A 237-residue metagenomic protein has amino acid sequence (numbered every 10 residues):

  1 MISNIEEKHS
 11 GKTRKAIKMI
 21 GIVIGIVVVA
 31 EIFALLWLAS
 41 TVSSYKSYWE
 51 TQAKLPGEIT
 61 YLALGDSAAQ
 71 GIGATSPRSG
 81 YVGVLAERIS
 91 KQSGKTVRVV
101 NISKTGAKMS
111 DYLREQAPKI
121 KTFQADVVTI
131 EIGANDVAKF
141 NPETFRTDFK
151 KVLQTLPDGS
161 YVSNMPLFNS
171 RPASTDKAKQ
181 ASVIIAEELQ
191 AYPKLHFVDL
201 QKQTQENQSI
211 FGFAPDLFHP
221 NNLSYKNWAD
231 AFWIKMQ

Functional and structural regions predicted by a protein language model:
M1-L62, S90-Q92, T122-F123, S209 (+2 more regions): N-terminal secretory targeting modules
T60-L62, A68-T147: Conserved SGNH/GDSL esterase-like catalytic core that processes O-acyl groups on lipids and polysaccharides
R98, G159, K194-H196: Conserved beta-strand segments of alpha/beta enzyme cores
N101-S103, N164, D199-Q201: Residue-level recognition of beta-strand->loop/alpha-helix junctions
E131, S163-N164: Alpha/beta-hydrolase-fold catalytic nucleophile elbow
P142-K151, K177-V183: Charged helix-capping and loop-helix junction motifs
P166-N169: Short "lid" loop at the C-terminus of a central beta-strand within the Rossmann-like core of SAM-dependent
R171-Q237: Catalytic His-Asp segment of secreted/periplasmic serine-dependent ester chemistry enzymes
